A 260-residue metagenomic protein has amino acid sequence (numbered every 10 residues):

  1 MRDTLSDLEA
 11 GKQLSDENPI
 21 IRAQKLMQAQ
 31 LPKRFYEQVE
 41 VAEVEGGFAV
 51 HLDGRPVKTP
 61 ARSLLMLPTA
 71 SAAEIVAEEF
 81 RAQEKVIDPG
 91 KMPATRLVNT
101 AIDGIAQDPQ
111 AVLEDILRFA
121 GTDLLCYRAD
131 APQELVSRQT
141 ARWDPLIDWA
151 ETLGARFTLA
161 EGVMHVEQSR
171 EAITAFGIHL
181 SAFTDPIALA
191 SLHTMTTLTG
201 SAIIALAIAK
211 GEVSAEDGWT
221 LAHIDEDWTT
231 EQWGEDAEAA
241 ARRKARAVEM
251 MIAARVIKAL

Functional and structural regions predicted by a protein language model:
R2-F35, V39, S214-L260: Extended, aromatic/histidine-rich regions of cofactor-dependent oxidoreductases associated with respiratory
D3-Q107: An N-terminal structural lobe/cap that precedes and organizes the functional/catalytic core across diverse proteins
L64, A131-E134, R138, I187 (+2 more regions): Conserved aromatic-histidine-acidic binding/catalytic patches
A70-A73, T95, P109, L113 (+4 more regions): Alpha-helix initiation and N-capping motif
R81, L146, E151, A207-V213: Hydrophobic/aromatic-lined pockets within catalytic cores
Q110-A175: Internal, conserved structured core segments that host functional sites
V166-A239, I252: An internal, amphipathic alpha-helical element
